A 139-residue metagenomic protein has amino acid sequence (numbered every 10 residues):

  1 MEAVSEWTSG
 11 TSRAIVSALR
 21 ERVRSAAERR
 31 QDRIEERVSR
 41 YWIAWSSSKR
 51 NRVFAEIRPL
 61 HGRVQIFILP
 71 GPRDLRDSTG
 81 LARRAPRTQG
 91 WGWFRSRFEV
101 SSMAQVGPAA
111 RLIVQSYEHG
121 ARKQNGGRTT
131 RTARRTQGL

Functional and structural regions predicted by a protein language model:
M1-E21, S25, Q31-E36: Charge-rich, low-complexity N-terminal segments
E2, R13-S17, R73-T79, A104-G107 (+1 more regions): Generic alpha-helical secondary structure signal
G10, E21, S25, I57 (+3 more regions): Accessory DNA-engaging acidic/polar modules
A14, A18, R40, K49-R52 (+1 more regions): Short, well-structured alpha-helical interface segments that form or flank functional binding sites
V23-A27, Y117-G120: Hydrophobic, Leu/Ile/Phe/Ala-enriched alpha-helical segments that form helix-helix packing faces
E35-R95: Short, conserved beta-strand/beta-arch hydrophobic-aromatic motifs that form part of recognition grooves or interface
R87-L139: Well-ordered alpha/beta subsegment
